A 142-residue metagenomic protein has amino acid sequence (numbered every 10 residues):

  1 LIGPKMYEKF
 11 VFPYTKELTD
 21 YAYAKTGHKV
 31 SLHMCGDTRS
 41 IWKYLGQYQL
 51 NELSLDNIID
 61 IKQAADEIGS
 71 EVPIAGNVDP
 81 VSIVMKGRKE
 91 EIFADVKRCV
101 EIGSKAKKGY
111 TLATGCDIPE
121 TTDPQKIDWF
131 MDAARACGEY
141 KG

Functional and structural regions predicted by a protein language model:
L1-G142: Active-site loop segments of alpha/beta catalytic cores
